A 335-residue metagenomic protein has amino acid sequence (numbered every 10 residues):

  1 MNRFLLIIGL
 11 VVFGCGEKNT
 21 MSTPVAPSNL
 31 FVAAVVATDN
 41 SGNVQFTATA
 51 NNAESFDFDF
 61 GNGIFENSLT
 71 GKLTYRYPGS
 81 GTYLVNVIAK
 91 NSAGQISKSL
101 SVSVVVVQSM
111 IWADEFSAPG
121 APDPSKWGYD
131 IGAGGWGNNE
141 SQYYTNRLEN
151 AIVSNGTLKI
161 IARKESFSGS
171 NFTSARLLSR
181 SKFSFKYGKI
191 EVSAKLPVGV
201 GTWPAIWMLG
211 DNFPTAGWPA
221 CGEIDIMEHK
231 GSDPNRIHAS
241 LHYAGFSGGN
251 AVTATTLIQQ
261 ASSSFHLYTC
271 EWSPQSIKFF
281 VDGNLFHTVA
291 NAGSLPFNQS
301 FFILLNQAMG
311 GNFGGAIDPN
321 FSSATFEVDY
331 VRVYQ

Functional and structural regions predicted by a protein language model:
M1-I7: Sec-dependent signal peptide recognition, specifically the positively charged N-region followed immediately by
V12-G14: C-terminal motif of bacterial Sec signal peptides marking the signal peptidase cleavage site
G16-T47, S55-D57, N67-R76, S80-A93 (+1 more regions): GH16 jelly-roll
N52-E54, N62-F65: Short, solvent-exposed loop/linker segments at beta-strand-coil boundaries, enriched for Pro/Gly and Ser/Thr
